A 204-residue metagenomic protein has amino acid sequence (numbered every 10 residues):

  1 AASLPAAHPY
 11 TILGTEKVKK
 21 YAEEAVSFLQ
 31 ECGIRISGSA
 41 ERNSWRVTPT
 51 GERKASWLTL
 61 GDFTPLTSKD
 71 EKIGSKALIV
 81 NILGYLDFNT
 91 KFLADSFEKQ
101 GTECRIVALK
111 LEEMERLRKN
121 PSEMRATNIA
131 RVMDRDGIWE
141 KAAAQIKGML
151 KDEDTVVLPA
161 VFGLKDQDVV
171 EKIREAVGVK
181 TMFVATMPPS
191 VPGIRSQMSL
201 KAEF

Functional and structural regions predicted by a protein language model:
A1-K76, N81-F88, E98-K99, E103-R116 (+5 more regions): Conserved N-terminal/central alpha/beta ligand/cofactor-binding core
F88-Q100, A130-V156, V161-F204: Helical element adjacent to the flavin cofactor pocket in flavoenzyme catalytic cores
K110-K141: Short, intrinsically disordered low-complexity segments
